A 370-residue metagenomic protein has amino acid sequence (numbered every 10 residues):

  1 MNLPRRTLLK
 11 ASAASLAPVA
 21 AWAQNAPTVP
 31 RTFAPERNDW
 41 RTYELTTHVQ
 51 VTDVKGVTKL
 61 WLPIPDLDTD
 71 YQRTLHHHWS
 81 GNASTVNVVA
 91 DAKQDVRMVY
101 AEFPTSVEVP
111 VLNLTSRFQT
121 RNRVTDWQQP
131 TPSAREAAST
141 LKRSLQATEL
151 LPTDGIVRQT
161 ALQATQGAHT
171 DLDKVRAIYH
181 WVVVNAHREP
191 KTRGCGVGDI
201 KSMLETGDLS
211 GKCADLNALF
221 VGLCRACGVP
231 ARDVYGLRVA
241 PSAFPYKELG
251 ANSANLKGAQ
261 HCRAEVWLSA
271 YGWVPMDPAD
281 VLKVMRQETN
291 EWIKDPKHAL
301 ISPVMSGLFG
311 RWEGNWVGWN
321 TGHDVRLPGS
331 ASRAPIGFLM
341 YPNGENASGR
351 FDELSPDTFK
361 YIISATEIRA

Functional and structural regions predicted by a protein language model:
M1-L16: N-terminal secretory signal peptides and thylakoid transit peptides that target proteins across membranes
A17-A23: Hydrophobic h-region of N-terminal signal peptides that target proteins for export in Gram-negative bacteria
Q24-V124: Intrinsically disordered, low-complexity N-terminal segments that are enriched in acidic
D53, D171, C213-N217, K257-Q260: Active-site-proximal structural scaffolding
A90-D91, V111-G207: Acidic low-complexity segments
K174-I178, L209-C224: Active-site nucleophilic cysteine motif
A218-A331: Hydrophobic/aromatic-rich core segments of domains that either
G307-A370: Low-complexity, Gly/Ser/Thr/Pro-rich intrinsically disordered linker/tail segments
